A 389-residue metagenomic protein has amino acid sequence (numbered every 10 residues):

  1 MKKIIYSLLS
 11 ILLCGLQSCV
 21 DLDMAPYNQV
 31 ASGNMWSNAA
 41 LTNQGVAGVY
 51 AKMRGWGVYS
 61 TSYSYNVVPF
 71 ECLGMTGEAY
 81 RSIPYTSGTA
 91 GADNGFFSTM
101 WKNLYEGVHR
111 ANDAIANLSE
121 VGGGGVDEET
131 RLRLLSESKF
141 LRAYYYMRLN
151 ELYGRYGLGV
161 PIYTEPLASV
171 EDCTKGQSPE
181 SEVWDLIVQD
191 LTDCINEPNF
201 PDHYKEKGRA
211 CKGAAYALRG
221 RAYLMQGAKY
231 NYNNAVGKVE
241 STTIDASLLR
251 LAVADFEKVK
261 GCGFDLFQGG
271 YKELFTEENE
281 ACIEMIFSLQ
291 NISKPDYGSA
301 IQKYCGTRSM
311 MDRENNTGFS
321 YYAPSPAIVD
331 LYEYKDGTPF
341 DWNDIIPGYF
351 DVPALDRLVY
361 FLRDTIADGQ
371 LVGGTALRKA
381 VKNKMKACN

Functional and structural regions predicted by a protein language model:
K2-S10: Sec-dependent signal peptide recognition, specifically the positively charged N-region followed immediately by
G15-S18: C-terminal motif of bacterial Sec signal peptides marking the signal peptidase cleavage site
V20-S82, L158-V160, W184, T192 (+2 more regions): An aromatic- and glycine-enriched ligand-binding surface/loop that stacks and positions planar moieties
N38, N43-A47, A51, G55-G57 (+4 more regions): Conserved, well-structured interaction surfaces
R142, M147-L149, T164-P166, G270 (+1 more regions): Glycine-rich, histidine-containing beta strand-loop boundary motifs that form or position
L152-Y163: Short, well-structured active-site flanking segments
T164-T174: Aromatic- and acidic-residue-enriched carbohydrate-binding clefts of CAZyme catalytic domains
